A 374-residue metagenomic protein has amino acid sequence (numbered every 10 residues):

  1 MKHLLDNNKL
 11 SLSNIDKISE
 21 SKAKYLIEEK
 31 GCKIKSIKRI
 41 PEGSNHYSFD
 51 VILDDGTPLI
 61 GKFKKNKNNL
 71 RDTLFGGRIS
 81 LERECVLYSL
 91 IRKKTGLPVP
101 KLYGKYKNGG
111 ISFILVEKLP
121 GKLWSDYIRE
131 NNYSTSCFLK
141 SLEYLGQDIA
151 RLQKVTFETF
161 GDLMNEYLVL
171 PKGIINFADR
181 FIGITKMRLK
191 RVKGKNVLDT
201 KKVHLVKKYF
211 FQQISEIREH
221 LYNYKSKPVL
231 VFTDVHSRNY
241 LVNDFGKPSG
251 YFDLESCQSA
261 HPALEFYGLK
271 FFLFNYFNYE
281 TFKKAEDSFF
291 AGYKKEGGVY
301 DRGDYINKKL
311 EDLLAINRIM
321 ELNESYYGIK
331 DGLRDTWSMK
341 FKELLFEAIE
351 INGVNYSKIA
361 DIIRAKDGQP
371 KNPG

Functional and structural regions predicted by a protein language model:
L10-L12, K67-I79, E130, Y276-K284 (+1 more regions): Short, flexible/disordered intra-domain loops and linkers
N14-K33, T135, K154-T233, N243 (+2 more regions): An alpha-helical support segment within catalytic cores of ATP-dependent transferases
K38-K172: ATP-binding pocket architecture of kinase catalytic cores
S44-I52, I60-G61, S112, Q212-L264 (+1 more regions): Active-site acidic catalytic loop and adjacent metal/ATP-binding pocket of ATP-dependent phosphoryl transfer enzymes
K62-F63, Y103-G104, L230-T233, Y251-D253 (+2 more regions): Short beta-strand segments
R92-T95, Y106, I149, Q153-F160 (+7 more regions): A general structural signal marking secondary-structure boundaries and capping sites
L163-M164, N323-L345: Hydrophobic/aromatic-rich alpha-helical bundle segments in the mid-to-C-terminal region
A263-G298, D312-L333: Active-site activation/catalytic loop segments of kinase-like enzymes and analogous catalytic loops in related
